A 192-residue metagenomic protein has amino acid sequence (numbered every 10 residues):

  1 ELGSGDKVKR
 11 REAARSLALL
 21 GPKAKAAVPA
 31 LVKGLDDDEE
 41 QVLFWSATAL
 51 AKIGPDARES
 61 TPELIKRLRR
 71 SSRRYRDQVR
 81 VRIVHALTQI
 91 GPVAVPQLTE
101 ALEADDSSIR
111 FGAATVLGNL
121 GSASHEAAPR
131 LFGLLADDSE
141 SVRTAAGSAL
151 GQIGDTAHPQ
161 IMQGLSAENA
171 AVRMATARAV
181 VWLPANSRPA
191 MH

Functional and structural regions predicted by a protein language model:
E1, P22-D36, P55-R69, P92-E103 (+3 more regions): Amphipathic alpha-helical scaffolding segments comprising HEAT/armadillo-like alpha-solenoid repeats
E1-K23, A27: N-terminal segments that cap or nucleate solenoid repeat domains
G5-D6, D38-E39, S72-R76, D105-D106 (+2 more regions): Short inter-helical turns and helix N-cap capping residues of alpha-solenoid HEAT/ARM repeat scaffolds
E12-S16, S46, I83, A113 (+2 more regions): Conserved hydrophobic register position within alpha-solenoid helical repeats
S16-L19, A49-K52, A86-Q89, V116-N119 (+2 more regions): Core register positions within helices of long alpha-helical scaffolds
Q41-P55, E59, E63-R70, R74-H85: A generic tandem-repeat structural signature
